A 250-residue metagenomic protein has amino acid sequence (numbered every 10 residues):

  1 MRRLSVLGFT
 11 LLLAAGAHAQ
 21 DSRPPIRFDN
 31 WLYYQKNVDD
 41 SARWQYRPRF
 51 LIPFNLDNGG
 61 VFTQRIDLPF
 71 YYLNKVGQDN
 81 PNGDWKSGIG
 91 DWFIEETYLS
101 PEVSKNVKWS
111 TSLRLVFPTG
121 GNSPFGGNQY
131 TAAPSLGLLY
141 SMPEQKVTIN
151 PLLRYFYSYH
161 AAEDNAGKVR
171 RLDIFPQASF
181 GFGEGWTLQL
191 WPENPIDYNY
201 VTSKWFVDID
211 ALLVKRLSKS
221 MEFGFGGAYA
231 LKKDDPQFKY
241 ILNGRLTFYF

Functional and structural regions predicted by a protein language model:
M1-R23: Cleavable N-terminal export/targeting peptides
A19-D164, K168-F250: Transmembrane beta-barrel domains of Gram-negative outer membranes and organellar outer membranes
